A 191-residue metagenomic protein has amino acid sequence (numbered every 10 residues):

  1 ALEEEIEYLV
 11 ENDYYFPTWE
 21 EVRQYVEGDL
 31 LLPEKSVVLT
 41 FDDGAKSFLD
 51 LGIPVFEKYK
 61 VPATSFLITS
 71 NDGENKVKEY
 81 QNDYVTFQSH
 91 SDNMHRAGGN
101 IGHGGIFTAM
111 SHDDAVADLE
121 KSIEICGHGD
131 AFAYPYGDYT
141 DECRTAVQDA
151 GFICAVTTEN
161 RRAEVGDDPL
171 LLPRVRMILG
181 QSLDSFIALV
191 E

Functional and structural regions predicted by a protein language model:
A1, P33-V37, A45-S47, L51 (+2 more regions): Metal-dependent polysaccharide deacetylase catalytic core of the NodB/CE4 family, i.e., the active-site-bearing domain
A1-V37, R162, G166, R174 (+2 more regions): N-terminal pre-catalytic segment of deacetylase/amide-hydrolase enzymes
I6-V10, I53, E57, I123 (+1 more regions): Non-transmembrane alpha-helical segments in soluble domains of secreted/periplasmic/extracellular proteins
Y15, D130, I153: Short acidic/polar active-site loop segments enriched in Thr and Asp
T18, S65, S89, V156-T157: Hydrophobic residues in well-ordered beta-strands that form the structural core
F41, F152-R161: Acidic, His- and aromatic-enriched active-site or binding-groove loops in soluble protein domains that engage sugars
T140-V156: Short, electropositive alpha-helical surface patch
